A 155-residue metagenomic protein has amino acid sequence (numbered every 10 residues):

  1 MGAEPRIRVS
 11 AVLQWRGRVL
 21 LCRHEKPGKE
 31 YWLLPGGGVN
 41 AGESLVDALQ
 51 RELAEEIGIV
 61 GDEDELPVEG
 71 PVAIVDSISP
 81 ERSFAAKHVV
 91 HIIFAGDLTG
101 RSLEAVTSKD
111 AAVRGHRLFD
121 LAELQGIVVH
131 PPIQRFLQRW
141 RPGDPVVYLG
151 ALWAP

Functional and structural regions predicted by a protein language model:
M1-L34, G61-E65: N-terminal strand-loop-strand
E4-R6, R16, L21, A85 (+3 more regions): Intrinsically disordered, low-complexity sequence elements enriched in Ser/Thr/Gly/Pro
A11, R18-V19, D64, G96 (+4 more regions): Intrinsic-disorder/low-complexity peptide segments enriched for small residues
K29-W32, E104-P155: Nudix hydrolase/Nudix homology domain
G38, I74, S83, Q134-R135 (+1 more regions): A generic alpha-helix propensity feature with a strong bias for hydrophobic helices
V39-P67, V75-V129: Unchanged
